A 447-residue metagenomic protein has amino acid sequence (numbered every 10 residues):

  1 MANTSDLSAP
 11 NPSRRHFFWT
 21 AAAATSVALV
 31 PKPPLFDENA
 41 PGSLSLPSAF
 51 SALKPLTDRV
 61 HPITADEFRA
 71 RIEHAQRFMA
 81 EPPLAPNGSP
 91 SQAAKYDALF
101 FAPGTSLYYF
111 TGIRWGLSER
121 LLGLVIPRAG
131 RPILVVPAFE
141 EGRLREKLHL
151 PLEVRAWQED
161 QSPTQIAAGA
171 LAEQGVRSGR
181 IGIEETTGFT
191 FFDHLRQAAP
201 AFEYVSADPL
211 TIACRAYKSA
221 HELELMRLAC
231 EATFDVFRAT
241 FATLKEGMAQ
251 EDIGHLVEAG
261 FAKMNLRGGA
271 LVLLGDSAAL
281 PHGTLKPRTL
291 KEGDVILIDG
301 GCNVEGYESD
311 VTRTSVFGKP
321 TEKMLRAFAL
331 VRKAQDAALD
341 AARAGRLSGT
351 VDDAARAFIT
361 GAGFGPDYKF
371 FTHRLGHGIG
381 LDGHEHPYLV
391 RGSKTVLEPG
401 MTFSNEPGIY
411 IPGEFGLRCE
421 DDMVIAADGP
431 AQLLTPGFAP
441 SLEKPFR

Functional and structural regions predicted by a protein language model:
A2-R447: Active-site neighborhoods and metal-handling regions in enzymes and metal-associated proteins
